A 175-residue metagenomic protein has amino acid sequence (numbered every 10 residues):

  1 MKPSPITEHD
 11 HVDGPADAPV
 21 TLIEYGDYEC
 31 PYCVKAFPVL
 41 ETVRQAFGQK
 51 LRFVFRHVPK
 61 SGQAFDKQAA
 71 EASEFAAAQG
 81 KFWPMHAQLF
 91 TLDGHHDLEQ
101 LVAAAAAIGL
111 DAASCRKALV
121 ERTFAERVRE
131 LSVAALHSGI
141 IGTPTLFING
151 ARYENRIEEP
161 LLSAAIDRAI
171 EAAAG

Functional and structural regions predicted by a protein language model:
M1-S4, G175: N-terminal targeting signals for export/organelle localization
P3-V20: A short beta-strand-turn-helix
D17, W83, T145: Short, flexible micro-motifs
I23-E24, Y28-A106, D111, R116 (+1 more regions): Structural alpha/beta surface segment adjacent to cysteine/selenocysteine redox centers across thiol/disulfide enzymes
Y25-G26, Y32-R44, A103-G175: C-terminal cap of thioredoxin/glutaredoxin-like
